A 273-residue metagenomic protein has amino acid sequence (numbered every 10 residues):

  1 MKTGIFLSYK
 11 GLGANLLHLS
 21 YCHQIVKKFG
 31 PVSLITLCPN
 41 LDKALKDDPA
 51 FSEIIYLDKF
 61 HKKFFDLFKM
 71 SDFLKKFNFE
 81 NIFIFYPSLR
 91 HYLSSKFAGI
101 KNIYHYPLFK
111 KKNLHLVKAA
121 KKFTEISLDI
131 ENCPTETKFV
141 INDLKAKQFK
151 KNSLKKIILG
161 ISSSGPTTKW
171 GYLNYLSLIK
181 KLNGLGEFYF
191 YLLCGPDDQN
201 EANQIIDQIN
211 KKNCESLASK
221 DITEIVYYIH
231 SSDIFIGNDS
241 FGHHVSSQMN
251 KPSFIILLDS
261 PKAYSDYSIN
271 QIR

Functional and structural regions predicted by a protein language model:
K2-V117, E224: Active-site and donor-binding regions of nucleotide-sugar-utilizing enzymes
F6-Y9, N142-E201, P261: Active-site donor-nucleotide binding/catalytic segment of nucleotide-sugar enzymes
L37, F85, G160, G237-D239 (+1 more regions): Replace "coordinates the UDP/GDP/TDP-sugar" with "coordinates nucleotide-activated sugar donors
N40-L45, H91, T167, D197-N203 (+1 more regions): Short, charged/polar "capping" segments at the starts of alpha-helices and the immediately preceding loops
D47, Y106-K110, S216, H244-R273: Nucleotide-sugar donor-binding patch of glycosyltransferase catalytic domains
L74-F79, N152-S153, L185-G186, S231: Glycine-rich phosphate-binding loop signature in dinucleotide/nucleotide-binding domains
Y104-T168, Y172: Mid-sequence helix-capping/hinge segment at a functional interface
L176-D259: Donor-binding and catalytic core of enzymes assembling or modifying cell-surface/extracellular glycoconjugates
